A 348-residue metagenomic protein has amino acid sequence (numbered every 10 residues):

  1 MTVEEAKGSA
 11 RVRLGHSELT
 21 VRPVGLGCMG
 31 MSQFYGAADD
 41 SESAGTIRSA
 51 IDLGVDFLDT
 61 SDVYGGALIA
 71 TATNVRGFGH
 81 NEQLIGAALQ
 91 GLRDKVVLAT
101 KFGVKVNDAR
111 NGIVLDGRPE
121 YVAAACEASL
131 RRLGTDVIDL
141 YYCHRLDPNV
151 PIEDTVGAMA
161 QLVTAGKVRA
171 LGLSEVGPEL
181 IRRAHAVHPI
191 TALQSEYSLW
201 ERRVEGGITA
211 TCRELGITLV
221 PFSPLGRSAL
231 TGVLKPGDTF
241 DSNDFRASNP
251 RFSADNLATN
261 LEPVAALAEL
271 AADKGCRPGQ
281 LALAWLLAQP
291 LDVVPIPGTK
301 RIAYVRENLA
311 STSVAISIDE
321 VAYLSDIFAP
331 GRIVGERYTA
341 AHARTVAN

Functional and structural regions predicted by a protein language model:
M1-V96: N-terminal binding-site loop/beta-alpha segment at the start of enzyme catalytic domains that lines or forms
A6-R11, Q33, L146, V150-I327 (+1 more regions): Beta/alpha (TIM)-barrel catalytic core signal, keyed to glycine-rich beta->alpha loops juxtaposed to Asp/Glu that bind
H16, G86-V97, R131-G134, V163 (+1 more regions): Acidic (Asp/Glu)-rich catalytic clusters
H16-Y35, A99-I113, V137, Y142: N-terminal small/glycine-rich loop or linker at the start of catalytic domains across soluble metabolic enzymes
L26-C28, T60, L140-C143, L173 (+2 more regions): Conserved beta-strand positions
A38-A50, G117-L133, G177-R182: Short, acidic/polar
A38-E42, T73-H80, L84, I113-Y121 (+2 more regions): Alpha-helix N-cap and loop-to-helix initiation/capping positions
L130-P148: Active-site groove signature of glycoside hydrolases
